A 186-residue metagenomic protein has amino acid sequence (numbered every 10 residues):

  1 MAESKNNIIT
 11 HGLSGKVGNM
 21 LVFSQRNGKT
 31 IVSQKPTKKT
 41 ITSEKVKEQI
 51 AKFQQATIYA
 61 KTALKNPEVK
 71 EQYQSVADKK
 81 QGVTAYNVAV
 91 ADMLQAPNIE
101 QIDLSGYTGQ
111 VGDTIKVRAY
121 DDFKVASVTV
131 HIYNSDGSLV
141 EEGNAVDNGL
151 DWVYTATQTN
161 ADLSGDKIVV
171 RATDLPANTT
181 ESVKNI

Functional and structural regions predicted by a protein language model:
M1-D103: Long, polar/Ser/Thr-enriched low-complexity segments that form simple helices or flexible linkers at protein ends
V76-I186: Charged linear interaction tracts used for macromolecular binding and regulation
